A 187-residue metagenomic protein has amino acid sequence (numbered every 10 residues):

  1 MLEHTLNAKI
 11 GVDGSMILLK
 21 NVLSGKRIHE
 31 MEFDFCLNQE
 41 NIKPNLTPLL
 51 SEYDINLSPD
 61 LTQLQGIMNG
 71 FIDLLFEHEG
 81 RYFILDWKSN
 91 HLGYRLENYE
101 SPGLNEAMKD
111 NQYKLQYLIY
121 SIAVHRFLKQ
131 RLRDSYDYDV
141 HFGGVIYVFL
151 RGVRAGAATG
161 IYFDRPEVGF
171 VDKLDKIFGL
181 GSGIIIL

Functional and structural regions predicted by a protein language model:
M1-L187: Structural signature of nuclease core domains in nucleic-acid processing machines
